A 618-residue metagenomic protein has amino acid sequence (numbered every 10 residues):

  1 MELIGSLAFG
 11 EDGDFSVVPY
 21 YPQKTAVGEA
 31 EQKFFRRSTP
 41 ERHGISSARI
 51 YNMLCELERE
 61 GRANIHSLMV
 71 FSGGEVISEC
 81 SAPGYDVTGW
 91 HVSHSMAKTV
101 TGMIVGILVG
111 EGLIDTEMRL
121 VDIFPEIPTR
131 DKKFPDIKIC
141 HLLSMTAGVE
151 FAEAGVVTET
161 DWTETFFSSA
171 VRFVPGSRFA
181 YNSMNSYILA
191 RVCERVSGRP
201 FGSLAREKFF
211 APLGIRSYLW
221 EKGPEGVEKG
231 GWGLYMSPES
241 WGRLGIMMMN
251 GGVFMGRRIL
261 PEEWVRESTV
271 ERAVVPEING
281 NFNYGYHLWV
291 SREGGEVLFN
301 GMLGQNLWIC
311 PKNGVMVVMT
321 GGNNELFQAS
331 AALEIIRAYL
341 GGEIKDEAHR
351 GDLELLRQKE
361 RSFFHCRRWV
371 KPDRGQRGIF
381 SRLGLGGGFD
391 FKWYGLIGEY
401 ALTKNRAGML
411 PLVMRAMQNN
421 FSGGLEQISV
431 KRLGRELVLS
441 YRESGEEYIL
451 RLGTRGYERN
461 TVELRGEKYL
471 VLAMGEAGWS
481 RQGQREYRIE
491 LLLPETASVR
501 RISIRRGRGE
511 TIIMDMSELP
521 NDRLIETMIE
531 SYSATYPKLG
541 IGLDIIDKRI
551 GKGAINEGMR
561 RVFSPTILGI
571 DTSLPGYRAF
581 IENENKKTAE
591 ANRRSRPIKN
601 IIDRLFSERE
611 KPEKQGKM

Functional and structural regions predicted by a protein language model:
M1-G13, G301-R374: Structured C-terminal helix/loop/strand segments within mature extracytoplasmic catalytic/sensor domains
R49-Y85, G314-V318: A short, well-structured edge-of-sheet supersecondary motif
R62-I65, G89, M302-L303: Short, small/polar residue-rich loop motifs at catalytic or cofactor-binding pockets
G74, H91-E117, L142, L189-C193 (+1 more regions): Active-site SXXK
V92, E111-A147, S168, S197-W232 (+1 more regions): Active-site helix/loop module of the DD-peptidase/beta-lactamase fold, centered on the serine-lysine SxxK catalytic
N185-V192, G230-V253, Q305-G322: Active-site-proximal alpha-helical segments within enzyme catalytic domains
V265-T320: Active-site Gly/Thr loop motif
L353-M618: Peripheral terminal and inter-domain segments
